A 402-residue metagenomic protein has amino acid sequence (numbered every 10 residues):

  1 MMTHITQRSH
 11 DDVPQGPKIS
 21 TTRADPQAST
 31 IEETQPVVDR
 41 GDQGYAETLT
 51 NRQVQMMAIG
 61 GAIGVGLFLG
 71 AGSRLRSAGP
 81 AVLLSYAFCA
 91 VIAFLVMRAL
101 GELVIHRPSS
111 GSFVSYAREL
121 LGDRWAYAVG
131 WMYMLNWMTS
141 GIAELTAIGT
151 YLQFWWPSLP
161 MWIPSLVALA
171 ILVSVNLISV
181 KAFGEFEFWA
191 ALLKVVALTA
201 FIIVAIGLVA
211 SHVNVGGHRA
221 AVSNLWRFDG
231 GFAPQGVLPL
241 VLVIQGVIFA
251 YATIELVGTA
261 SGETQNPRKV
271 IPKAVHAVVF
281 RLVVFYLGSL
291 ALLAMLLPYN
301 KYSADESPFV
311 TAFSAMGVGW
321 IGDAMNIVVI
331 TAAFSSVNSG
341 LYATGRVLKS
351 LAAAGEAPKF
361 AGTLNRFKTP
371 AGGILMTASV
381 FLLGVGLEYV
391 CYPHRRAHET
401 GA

Functional and structural regions predicted by a protein language model:
M2-G72, R76-A81, F94-R98, S110 (+1 more regions): Membrane-interface "cap" regions at the ends of multi-pass membrane proteins
T6, P36-G44, V82, P157-P160 (+1 more regions): Helix-loop-helix junctions that connect adjacent transmembrane segments in multi-pass membrane transporters
A46, L67-A168, L172, V278-L287: Extracellular loop-to-transmembrane helix junctions
I59, A87-F88, M132-T139, A170-S174 (+2 more regions): Hydrophobic alpha-helical transmembrane segments of multi-pass membrane proteins
Y86-F88, W155-A182, L198-F201, N214-V222 (+1 more regions): Transmembrane alpha-helical segments of multi-pass small-molecule transport proteins
V104, T146, T150-F154, A168-L193 (+2 more regions): Membrane-water interface regions at transmembrane-helix termini and the short interhelical loops of multi-pass membrane
S115-A117, G122, F154, V243 (+2 more regions): TM-loop-TM module centered on a large, flexible mid-protein loop between adjacent transmembrane helices in multi-pass
P393-T400: Conserved small/polar residues in nucleotide/adenosyl-binding loops
